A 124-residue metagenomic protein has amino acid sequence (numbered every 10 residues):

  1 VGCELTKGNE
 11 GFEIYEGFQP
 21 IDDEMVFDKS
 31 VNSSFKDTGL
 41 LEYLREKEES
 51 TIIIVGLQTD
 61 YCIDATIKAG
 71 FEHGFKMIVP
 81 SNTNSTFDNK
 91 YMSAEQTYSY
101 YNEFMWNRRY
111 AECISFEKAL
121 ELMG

Functional and structural regions predicted by a protein language model:
C3-G124: Active-site-adjacent betaalpha module
